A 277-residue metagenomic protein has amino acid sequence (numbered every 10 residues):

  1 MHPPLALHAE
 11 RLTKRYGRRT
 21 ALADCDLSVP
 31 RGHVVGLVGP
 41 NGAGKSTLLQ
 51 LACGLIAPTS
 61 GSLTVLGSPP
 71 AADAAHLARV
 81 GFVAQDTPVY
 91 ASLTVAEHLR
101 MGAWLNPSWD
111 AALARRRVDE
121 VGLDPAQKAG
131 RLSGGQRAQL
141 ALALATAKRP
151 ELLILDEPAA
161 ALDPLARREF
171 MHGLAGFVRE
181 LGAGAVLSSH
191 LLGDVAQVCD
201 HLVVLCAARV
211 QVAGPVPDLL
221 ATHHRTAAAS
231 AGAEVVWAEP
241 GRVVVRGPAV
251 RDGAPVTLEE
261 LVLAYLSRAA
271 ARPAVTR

Functional and structural regions predicted by a protein language model:
L7, L22-D24: Conserved structural motif at the start of ABC-family nucleotide-binding domains
V38-P40: The feature captures the beta-strand-to-loop junction immediately N-terminal to the Walker
C53: Helix-to-loop junction immediately C-terminal to a conserved catalytic motif
G61-H76: Conserved ABC transporter NBD signature motif
Q85-L140: ABC-family P-loop ATPase nucleotide-binding domains
L153-E157, L162: Catalytic Walker B motif of ABC-type/P-loop ATPase nucleotide-binding domains
R168-R246: ABC transporter nucleotide-binding domain
